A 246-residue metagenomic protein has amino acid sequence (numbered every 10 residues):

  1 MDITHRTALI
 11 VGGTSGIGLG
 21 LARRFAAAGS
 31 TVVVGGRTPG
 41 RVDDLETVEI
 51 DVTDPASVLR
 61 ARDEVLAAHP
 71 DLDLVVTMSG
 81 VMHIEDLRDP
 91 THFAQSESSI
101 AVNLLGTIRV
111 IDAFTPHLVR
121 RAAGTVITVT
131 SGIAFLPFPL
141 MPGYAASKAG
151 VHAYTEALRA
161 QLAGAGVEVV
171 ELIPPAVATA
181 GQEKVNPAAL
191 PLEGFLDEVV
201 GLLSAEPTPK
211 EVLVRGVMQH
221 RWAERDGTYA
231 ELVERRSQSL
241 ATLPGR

Functional and structural regions predicted by a protein language model:
T7, T14-S15: Conserved glycine-rich cofactor-binding loop
T47, S96-I100: A hydrophobic alpha-helix adjacent to the NAD(P)-binding/active-site core of NAD(P)-dependent oxidoreductases, strongly
E49-R60, F93: The beta1-alpha1 cofactor-binding region of Rossmann-like NAD(H)/NADP(H)-dependent oxidoreductases
L59, M82-E97, L140-G143: Conserved mid-core segment of classical short-chain dehydrogenase/reductases
I111, S147: Active-site helix of classical SDR
S131: Residue(s) in the substrate-gating loop at a strand-loop-helix junction that position the organic substrate next
E171-L172, E183-G227: C-terminal helical subdomain
